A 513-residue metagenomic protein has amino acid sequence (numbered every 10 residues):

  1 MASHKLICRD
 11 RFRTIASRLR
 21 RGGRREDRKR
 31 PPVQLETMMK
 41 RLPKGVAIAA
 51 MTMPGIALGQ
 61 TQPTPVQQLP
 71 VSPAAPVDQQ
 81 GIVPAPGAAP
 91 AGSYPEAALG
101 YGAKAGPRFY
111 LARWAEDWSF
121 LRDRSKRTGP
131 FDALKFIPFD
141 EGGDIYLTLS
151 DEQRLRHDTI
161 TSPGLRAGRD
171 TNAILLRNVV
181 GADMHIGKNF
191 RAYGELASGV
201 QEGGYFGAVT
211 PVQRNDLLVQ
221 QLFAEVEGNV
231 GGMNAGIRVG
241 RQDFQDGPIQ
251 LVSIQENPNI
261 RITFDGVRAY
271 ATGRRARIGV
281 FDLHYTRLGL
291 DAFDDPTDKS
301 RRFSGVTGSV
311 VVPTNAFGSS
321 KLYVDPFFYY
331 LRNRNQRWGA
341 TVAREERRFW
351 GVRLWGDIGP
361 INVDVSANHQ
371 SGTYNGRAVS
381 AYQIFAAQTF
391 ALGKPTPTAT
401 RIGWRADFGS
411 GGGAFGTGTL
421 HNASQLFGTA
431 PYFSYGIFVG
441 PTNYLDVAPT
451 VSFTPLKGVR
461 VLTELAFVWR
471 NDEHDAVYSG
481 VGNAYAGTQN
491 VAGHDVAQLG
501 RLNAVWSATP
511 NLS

Functional and structural regions predicted by a protein language model:
E26-M38: Short, Lys/Arg-enriched N-terminal segments with co-localized hydrophobic residues within the first ~10-30 amino acids
L35-R41, T52-D170, G181, G187 (+2 more regions): N-terminal periplasmic/intermembrane-space "pro-region" immediately following the signal or transit peptide
G100-T128, Q370, R377-N490: Extracellular/periplasmic loop regions
K126-T128, D132-L149, D183-F190, G228-A235 (+6 more regions): Short loop/turn motifs that connect adjacent beta-strands in outer-membrane beta-barrel proteins
R156-T161, V200-F206, D243-L251, F281-L290 (+4 more regions): Flexible, solvent-exposed coil segments and beta strand-coil junctions, predominantly the extracellular/periplasmic
T159-L176, I186-M233, Q250-I254, D291 (+3 more regions): Surface-exposed loop and membrane-interface regions of Gram-negative outer-membrane beta-barrel proteins
V230-G236, Q250-G416, H474, G487-V491 (+1 more regions): Signature for the C-terminal beta-barrel architecture of outer-membrane proteins
